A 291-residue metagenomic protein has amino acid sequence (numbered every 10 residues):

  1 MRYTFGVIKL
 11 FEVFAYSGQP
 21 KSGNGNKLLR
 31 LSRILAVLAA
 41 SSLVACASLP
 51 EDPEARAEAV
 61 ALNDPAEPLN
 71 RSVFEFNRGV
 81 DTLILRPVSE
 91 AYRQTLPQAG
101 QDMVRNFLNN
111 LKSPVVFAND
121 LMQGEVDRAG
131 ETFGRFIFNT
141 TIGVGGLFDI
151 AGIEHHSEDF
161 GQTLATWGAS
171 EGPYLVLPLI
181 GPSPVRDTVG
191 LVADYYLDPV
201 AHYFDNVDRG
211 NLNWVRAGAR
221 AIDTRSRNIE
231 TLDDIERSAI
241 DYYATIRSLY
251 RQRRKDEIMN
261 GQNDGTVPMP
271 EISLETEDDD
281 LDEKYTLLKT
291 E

Functional and structural regions predicted by a protein language model:
L10, F14-L35: Bacterial N-terminal signal peptides that target proteins for export
V37-A40: Hydrophobic helical h-region of N-terminal Sec-dependent signal peptides in bacterial secretory/periplasmic proteins
S42-A45: C-terminal motif of bacterial Sec signal peptides marking the signal peptidase cleavage site
S48, E54-V60, G168-E291: A structured, mid-to-C-terminal "fold-capping" secondary-structure block
E54-L83: Post-signal peptide N-terminal segment of mature Sec-exported envelope proteins
L83, V88-A99: Membrane interface segments of multi-pass transport proteins and intramembrane proteases
R105-F107: Beta-rich strand-turn-strand
N110-V185: Mid-length scaffold segments of soluble, non-membrane domains
